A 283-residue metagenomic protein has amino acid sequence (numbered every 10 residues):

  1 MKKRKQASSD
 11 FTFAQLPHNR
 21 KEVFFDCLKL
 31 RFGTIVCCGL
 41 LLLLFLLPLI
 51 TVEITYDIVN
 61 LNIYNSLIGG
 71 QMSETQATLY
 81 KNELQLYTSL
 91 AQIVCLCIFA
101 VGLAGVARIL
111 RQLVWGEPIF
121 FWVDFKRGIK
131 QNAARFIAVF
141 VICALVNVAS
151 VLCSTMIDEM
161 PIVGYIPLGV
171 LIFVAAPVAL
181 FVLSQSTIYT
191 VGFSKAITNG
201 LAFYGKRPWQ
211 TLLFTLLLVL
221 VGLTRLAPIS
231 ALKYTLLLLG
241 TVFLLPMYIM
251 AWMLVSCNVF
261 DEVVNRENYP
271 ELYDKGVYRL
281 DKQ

Functional and structural regions predicted by a protein language model:
M1-V151, P161-G164, V178-L180, Q185-L226 (+1 more regions): Helix-coil boundary and N-terminal low-complexity module in membrane systems
T155-E159, I229: Membrane-interface helix termini and inter-helical loops of multi-pass transporters
G169-F181: Generic alpha-helical transmembrane segments
